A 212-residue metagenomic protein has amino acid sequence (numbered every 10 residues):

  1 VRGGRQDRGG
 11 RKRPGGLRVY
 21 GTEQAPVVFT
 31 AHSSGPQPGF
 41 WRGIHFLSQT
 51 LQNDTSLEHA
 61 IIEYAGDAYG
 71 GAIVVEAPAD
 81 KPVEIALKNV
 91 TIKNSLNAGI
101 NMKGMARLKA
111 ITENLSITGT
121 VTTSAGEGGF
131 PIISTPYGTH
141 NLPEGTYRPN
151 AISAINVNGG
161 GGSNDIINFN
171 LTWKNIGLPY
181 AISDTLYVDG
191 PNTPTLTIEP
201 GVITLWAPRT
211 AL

Functional and structural regions predicted by a protein language model:
V1-L212: Beta-strand/loop edge motif enriched in small/polar residues
